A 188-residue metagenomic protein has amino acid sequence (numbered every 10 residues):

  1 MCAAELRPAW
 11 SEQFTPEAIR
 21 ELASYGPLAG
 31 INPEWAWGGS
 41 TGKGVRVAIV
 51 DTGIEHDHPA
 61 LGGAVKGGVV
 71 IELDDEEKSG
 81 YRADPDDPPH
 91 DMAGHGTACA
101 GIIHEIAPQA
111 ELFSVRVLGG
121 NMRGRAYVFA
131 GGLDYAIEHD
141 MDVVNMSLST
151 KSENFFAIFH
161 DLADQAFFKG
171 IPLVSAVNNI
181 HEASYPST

Functional and structural regions predicted by a protein language model:
C2-I106, A110: Active-site core segment of subtilase-fold serine proteases
A3-E5, W10-A18, W37, T41 (+1 more regions): Catalytic-core segments of hydrolase enzymes
A29-P33, G96, F129, F159 (+1 more regions): Amphipathic coiled-coil/heptad-repeat helices and related helical stalk/stem segments that mediate oligomerization
H56, G94, G124, N154-A157 (+1 more regions): Residues that form or flank phosphate/diphosphate-binding pockets in enzymes that use nucleotide phosphates
A60, G124-V128, A157-D161: Generic recognition of short, well-ordered alpha-helical segments
I71, L133, I137, A163-D164: A structural alpha-helix within SAM-dependent methyltransferase catalytic domains
R82-S152: Subtilisin-like peptidase catalytic core
